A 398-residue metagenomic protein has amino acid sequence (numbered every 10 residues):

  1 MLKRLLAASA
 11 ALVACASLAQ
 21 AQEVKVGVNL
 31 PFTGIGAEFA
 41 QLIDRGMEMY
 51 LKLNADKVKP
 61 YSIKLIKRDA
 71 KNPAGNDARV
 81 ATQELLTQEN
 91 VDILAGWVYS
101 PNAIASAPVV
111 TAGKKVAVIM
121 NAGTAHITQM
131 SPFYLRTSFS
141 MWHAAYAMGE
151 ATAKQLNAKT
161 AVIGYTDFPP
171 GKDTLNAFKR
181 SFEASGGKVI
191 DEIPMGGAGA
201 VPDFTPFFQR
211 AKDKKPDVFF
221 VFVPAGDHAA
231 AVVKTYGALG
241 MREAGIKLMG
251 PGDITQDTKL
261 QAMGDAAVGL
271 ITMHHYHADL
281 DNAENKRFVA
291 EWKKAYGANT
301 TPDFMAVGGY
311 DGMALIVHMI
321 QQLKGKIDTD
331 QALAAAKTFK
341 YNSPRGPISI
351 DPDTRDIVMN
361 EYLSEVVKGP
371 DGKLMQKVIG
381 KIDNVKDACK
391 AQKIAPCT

Functional and structural regions predicted by a protein language model:
M1-Q20: Gram-negative bacterial Sec-dependent N-terminal signal peptides
A19-V28, D56-K64, A153-K159: Immediate post-signal peptide segment of exported/extracytoplasmic ligand-binding proteins
V24, K337-T398: Solvent-exposed, acidic/polar segments of extracytosolic/periplasmic ligand-binding ectodomains
G27-Y50, R68-N76, V98-P101, G164-K172 (+2 more regions): Extracytoplasmic "Venus flytrap"
E38-R45, L53, K57-T128, T137 (+2 more regions): Beta-alpha junction/loop-to-helix N-cap segments that form part of ligand/metal-binding clefts
V80, T124-H126, F133-A238, D279-R287: Extracellular/periplasmic Venus flytrap/periplasmic-binding protein
L85-V98, V118-M120, V162-Y165, K215-A225 (+3 more regions): Periplasmic-binding protein-like
V233-Y310, Q321-L323, I327, Q376-C397: Extracellular/periplasmic periplasmic-binding protein-like sensory domains
